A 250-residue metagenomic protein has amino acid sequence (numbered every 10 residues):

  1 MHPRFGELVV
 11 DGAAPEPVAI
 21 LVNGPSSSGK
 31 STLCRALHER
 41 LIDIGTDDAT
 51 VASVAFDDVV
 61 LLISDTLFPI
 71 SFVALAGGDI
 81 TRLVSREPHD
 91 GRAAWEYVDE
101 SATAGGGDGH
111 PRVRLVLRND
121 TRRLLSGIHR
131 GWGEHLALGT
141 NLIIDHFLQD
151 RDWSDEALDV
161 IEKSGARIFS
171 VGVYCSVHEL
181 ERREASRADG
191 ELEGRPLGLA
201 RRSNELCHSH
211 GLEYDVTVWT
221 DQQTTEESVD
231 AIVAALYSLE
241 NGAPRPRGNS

Functional and structural regions predicted by a protein language model:
M1-A19: Extreme N-terminal, non-catalytic leader segments that precede Walker-type/kinase nucleotide-binding cores
V22: Hydrophobic anchor at the beta1->P-loop junction of P-loop NTPases
P25: P-loop (Walker A) phosphate-binding loop of NTP-binding proteins
S28: ATP-binding Walker
S31: Walker A/P-loop
H38-R123: Conserved substrate/cofactor phosphate-moiety recognition/catalytic segment in nucleotide-dependent phosphotransferases
E96-S164: Glycine-rich phosphate-binding loop used to anchor ATP phosphates in small-molecule kinases, encompassing both
Y174-V177, R182-A231, Y237-S250: Small-molecule kinase domains that catalyze NTP-dependent phosphoryl transfer to phosphate-bearing small molecules
